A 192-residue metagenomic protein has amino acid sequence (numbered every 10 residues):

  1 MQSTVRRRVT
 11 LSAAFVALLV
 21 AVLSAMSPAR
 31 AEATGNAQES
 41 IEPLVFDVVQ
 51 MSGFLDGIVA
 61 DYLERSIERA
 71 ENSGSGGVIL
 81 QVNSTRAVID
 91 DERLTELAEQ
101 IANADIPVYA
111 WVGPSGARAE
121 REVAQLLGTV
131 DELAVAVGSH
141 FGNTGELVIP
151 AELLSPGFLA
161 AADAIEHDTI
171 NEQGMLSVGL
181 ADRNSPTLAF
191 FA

Functional and structural regions predicted by a protein language model:
M1-S3, A21-V22: Short intrinsically disordered, low-complexity coil segments enriched in acidic
Q2-F15: Bacterial N-terminal signal peptides that target proteins for export
A13-A25: Bacterial N-terminal signal peptides
P28-A192: Soluble extramembrane regions of membrane proteins in the secretory/endomembrane system
